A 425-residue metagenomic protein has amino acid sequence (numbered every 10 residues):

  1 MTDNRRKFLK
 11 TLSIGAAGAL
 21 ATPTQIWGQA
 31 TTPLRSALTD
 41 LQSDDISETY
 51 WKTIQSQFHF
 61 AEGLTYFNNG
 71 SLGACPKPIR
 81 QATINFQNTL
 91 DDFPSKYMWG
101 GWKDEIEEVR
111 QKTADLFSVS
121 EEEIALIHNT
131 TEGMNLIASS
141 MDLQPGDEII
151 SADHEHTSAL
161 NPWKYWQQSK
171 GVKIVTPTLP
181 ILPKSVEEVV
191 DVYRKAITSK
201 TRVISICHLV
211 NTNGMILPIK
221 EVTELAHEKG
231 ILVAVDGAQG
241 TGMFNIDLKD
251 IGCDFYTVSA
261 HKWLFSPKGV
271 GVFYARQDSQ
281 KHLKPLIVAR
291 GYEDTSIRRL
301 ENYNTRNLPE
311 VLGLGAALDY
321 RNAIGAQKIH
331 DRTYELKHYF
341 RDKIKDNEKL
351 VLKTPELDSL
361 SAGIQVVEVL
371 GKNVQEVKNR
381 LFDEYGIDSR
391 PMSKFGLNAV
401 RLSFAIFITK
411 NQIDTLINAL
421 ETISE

Functional and structural regions predicted by a protein language model:
T2-E425: Pyridoxal 5′-phosphate
